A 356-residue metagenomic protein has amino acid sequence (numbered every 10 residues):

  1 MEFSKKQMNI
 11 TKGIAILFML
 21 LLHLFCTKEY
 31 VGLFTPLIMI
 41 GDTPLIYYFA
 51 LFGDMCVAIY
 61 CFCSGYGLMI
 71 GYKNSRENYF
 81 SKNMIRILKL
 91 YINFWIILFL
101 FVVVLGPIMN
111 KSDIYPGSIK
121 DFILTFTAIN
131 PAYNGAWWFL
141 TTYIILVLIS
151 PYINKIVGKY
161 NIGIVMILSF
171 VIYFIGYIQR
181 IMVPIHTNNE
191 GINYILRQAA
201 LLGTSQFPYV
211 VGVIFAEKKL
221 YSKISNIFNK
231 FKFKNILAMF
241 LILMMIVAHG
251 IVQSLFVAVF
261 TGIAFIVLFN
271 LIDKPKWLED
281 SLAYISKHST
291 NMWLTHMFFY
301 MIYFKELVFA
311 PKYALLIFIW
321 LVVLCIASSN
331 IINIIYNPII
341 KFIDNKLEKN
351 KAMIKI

Functional and structural regions predicted by a protein language model:
E2-S4, G71-S81, K155-I162, A216-F231 (+4 more regions): Membrane-interface junctions at the ends of membrane-embedded or membrane-associated helices
I16, N161-I175, N229-L243, S286-S289 (+1 more regions): Central hydrophobic cores of alpha-helical transmembrane segments in multi-pass integral membrane proteins
L17-G32, V102-N110, G176: Alpha-helical transmembrane segments of multi-pass membrane proteins
L33, P107-K111, I178-G191, M245-V252 (+1 more regions): Juxtamembrane "helix-exit" motif on the non-cytosolic side of transmembrane helices
T43-P44, A50-C61, I70-N110, I114-A132 (+4 more regions): Transmembrane alpha-helical segments and their boundary/interface "anchor" motifs in multi-pass integral membrane
L45-V57, T127-T142, R180-V211, M244-I266 (+2 more regions): Interfacial loop-to-helix transition and helix-capping segments at the boundaries of transmembrane helices
G53-C61, M69-I70, F101-M182, L196 (+2 more regions): Hydrophobic alpha-helical segments with transmembrane-like composition
V103, A128, A238-D344: Alpha-helical transmembrane segments of multi-pass integral membrane proteins
